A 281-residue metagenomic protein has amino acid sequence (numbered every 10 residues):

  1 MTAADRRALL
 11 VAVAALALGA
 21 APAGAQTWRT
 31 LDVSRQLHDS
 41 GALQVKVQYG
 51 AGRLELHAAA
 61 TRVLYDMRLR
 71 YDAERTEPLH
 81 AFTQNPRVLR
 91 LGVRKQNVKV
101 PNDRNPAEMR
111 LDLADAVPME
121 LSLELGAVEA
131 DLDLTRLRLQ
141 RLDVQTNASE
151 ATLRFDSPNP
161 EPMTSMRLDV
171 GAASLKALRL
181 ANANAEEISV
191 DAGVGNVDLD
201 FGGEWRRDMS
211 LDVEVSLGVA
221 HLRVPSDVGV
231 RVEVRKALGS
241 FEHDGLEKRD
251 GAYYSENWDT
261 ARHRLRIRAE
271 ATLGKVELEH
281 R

Functional and structural regions predicted by a protein language model:
M1-L10: Bacterial N-terminal signal peptides that target proteins for export
V11-G19: Bacterial N-terminal signal peptides
A21-A25: Sec/Tat signal peptide C-region and signal peptidase I cleavage site
Q26-S40, A59-A60, L64-N105, L153-R281: Short, surface-exposed interaction patches in beta-rich subdomains that mediate adhesion/assembly near membranes
V45-V47, E55-L56, L79-A81: Short acidic/polar, Gly/Pro-enriched loop/turn segments located at secondary-structure boundaries
Q96-D131: Surface-exposed, polar helix/loop patches in the mature regions of secreted/periplasmic/lumenal proteins that form
S122-P162: Right-handed parallel beta-helix
